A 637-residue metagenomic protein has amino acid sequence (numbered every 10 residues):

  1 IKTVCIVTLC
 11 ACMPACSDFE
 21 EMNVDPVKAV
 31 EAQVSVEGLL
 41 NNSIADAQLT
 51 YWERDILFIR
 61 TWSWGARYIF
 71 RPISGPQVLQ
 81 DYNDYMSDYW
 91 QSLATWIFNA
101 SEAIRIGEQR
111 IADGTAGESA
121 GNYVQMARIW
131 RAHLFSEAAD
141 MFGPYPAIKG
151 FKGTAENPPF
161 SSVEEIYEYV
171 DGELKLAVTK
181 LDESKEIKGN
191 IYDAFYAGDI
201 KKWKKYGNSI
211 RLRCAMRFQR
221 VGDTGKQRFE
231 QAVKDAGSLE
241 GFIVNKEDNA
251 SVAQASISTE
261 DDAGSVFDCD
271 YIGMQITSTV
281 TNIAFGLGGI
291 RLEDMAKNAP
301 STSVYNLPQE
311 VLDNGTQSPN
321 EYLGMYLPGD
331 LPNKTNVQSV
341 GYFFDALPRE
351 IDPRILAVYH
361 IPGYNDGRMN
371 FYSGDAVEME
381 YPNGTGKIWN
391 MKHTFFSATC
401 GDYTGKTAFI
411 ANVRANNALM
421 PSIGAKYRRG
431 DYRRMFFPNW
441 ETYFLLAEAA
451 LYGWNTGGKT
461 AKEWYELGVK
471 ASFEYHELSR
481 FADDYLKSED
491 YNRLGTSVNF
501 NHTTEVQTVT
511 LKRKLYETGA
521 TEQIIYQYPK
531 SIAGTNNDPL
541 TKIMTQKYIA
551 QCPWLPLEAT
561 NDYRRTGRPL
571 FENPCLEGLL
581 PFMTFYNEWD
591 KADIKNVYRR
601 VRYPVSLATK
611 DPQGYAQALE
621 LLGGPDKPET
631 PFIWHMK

Functional and structural regions predicted by a protein language model:
I1-P14: Sec-dependent bacterial lipoprotein signal peptides
C16-S63, A112, V340, L347 (+3 more regions): Membrane-proximal, proline-rich intrinsically disordered regions
K28-V30, I187-K202, R217-R354, D366 (+1 more regions): Short, surface-exposed recognition loops and adjoining beta-strand edges that mediate ligand/DNA contacts, enriched
E37, R67-I187, R429-R434, W634-H635: Conserved, well-structured interaction surfaces
Q317, M325-P438, Y443-E448, E463 (+3 more regions): Flexible, polar/acidic helix-loop-strand segments at domain edges
I410-L419, K426, R433-F444, A449-T456 (+1 more regions): C-terminal functional modules
